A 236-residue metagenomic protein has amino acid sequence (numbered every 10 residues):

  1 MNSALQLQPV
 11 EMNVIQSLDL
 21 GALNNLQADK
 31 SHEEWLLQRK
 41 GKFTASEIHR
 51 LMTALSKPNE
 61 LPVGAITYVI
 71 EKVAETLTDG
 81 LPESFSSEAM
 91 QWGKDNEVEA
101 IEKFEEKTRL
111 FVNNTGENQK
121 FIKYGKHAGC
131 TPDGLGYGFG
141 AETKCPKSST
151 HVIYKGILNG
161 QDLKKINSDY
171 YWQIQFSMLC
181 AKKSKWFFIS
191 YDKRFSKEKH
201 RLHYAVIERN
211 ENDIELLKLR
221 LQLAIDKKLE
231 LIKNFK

Functional and structural regions predicted by a protein language model:
M1-D95, I157-K164, K236: Charged, glycine-rich intrinsically disordered N-terminal tails and low-complexity linkers that flank
V63, M90-V98, N167, E211-I214 (+1 more regions): Generic detection of long, well-ordered alpha-helical segments
E71, E99-E102, W172: Short, contiguous clusters of charged residues that form electrostatic/catalytic patches at enzyme active sites, used
A89-N113: Acidic-basic catalytic patches of nuclease active cores, encompassing PD-(D/E)XK and other metal-cofactor nuclease
E106-P132, G136-I225: Nucleic-acid nuclease catalytic cores
R220-K236: Charged phosphate-binding loop/patch that engages nucleotide di/tri-phosphates or the phosphate backbone of nucleic
